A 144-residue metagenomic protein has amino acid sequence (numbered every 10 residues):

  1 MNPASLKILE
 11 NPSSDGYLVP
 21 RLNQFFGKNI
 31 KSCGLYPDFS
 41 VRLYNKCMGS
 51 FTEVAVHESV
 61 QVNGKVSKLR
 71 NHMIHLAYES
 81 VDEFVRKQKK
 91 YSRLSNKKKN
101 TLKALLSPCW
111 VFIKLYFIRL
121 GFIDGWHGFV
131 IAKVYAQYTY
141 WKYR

Functional and structural regions predicted by a protein language model:
M1-R144: Catalytic-site signature of metal-activated, phosphate-bearing donor transferases, centered on the GT-A/GT-A-like
